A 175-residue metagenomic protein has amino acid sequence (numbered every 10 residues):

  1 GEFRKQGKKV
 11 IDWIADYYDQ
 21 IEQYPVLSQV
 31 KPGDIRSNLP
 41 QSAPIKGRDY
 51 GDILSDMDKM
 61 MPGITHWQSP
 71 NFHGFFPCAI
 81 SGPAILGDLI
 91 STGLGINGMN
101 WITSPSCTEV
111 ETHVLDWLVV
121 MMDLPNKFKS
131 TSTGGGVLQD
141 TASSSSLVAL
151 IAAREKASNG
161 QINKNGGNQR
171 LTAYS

Functional and structural regions predicted by a protein language model:
G1-G134: N-terminal entrance/gating region of PLP-dependent enzymes' catalytic architecture
E111, L115, T131-I162: Conserved beta-loop-alpha segment that forms the PLP phosphate-binding cup at the N-terminus of a helix
S158-S175: Conserved PLP-anchoring active-site segment centered on the Schiff-base-forming lysine
